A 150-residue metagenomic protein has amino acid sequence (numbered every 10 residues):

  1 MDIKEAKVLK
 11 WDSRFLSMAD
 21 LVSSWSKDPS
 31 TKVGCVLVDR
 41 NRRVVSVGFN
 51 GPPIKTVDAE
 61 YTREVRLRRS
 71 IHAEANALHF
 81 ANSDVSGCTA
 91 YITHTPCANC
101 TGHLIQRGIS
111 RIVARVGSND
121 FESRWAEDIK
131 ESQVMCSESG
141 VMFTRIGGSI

Functional and structural regions predicted by a protein language model:
M1-I150: Zinc-dependent deaminase catalytic domain
